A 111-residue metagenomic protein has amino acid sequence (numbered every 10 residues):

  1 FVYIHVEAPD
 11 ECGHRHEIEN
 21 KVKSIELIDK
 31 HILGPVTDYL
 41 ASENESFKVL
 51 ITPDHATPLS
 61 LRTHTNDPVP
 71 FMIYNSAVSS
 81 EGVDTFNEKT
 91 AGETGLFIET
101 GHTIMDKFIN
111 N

Functional and structural regions predicted by a protein language model:
F1-N111: Feature captures the catalytic ectodomains and active-site-proximal regions of enzymes that hydrolyze or transfer
